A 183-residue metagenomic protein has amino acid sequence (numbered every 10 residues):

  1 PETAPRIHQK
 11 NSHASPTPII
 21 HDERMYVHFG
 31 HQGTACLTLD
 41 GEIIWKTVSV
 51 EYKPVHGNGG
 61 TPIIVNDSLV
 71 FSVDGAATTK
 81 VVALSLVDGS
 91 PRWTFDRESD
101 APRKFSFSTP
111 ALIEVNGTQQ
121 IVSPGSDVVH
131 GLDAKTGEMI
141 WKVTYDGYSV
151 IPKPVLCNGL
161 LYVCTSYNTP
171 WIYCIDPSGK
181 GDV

Functional and structural regions predicted by a protein language model:
P1-V183: Noncatalytic, solvent-exposed loop/strand surfaces of beta-propeller-type extracellular/periplasmic domains
